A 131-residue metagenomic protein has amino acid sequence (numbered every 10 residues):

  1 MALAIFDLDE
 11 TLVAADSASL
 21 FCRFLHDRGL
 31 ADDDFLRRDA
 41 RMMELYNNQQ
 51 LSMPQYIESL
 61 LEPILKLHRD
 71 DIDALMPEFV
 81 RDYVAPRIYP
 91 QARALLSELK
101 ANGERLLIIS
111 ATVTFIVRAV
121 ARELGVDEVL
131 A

Functional and structural regions predicted by a protein language model:
A2-L3, L8-A131: Alpha-helical substrate-recognition element adjacent to the catalytic core
